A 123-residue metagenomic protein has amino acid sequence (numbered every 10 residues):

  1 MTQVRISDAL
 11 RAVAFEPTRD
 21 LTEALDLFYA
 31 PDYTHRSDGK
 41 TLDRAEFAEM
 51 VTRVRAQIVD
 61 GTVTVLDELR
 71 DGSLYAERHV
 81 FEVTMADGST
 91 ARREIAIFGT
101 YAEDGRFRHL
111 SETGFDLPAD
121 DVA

Functional and structural regions predicted by a protein language model:
M1, D8-F15, A48-A123: A beta-strand edge to alpha-helix "cap/lid" segment located at domain peripheries
M1-P31: Short acidic-aromatic low-complexity motifs
T22, D26, R44, A48-T52: Short, well-structured alpha-helical segments
D26-L27, P31, A45, S73 (+1 more regions): Intrinsically disordered, low-complexity segments enriched in small/polar residues
P31-D43, V54: A short gly/proline-enriched turn/hairpin at secondary-structure junctions
